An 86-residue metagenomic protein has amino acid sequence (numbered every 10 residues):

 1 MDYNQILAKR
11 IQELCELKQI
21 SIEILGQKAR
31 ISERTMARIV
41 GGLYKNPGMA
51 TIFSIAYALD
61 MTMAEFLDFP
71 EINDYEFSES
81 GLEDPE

Functional and structural regions predicted by a protein language model:
M1-S21: A short, Lys/Arg-rich alpha-helix, primarily the initiator
C15, G26, A56: The alpha-helix within a helix-turn-helix
E23, R34, A64: Key DNA-contact positions within bacterial/archaeal DNA-binding proteins
R30-N46: Recognition helix of helix-turn-helix/homeodomain-like DNA-binding domains that insert into the DNA major groove
V40, T51, P70: DNA major-groove recognition helix of helix-turn-helix
L43-Y57: Short, basic-rich loop-to-helix N-cap that marks the start of a DNA-contacting helix
L67-E86: Short, charged recognition helix plus adjacent turn of helix-turn-helix-like nucleic-acid-binding domains
